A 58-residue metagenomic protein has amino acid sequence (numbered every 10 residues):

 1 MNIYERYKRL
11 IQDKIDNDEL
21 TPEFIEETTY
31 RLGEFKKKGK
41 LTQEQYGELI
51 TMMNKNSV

Functional and structural regions predicted by a protein language model:
M1-P22, E26: N-terminal acidic leader/helix
F24-V58: Short, charge-rich amphipathic interface segments used for partner binding and complex assembly
